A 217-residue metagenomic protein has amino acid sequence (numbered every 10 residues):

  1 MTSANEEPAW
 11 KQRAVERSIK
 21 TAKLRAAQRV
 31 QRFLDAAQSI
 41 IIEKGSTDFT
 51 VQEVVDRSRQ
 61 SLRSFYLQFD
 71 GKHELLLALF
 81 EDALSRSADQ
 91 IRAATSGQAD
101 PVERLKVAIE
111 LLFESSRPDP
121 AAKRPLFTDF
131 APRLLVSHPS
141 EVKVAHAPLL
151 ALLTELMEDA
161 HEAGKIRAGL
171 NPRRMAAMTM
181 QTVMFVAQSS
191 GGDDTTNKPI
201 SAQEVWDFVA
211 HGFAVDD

Functional and structural regions predicted by a protein language model:
M1-Q28, D217: N-terminal intrinsically disordered/low-complexity leader segments
A26-A37, V54, L79-A83, S87 (+1 more regions): Generic hydrophobic, amphipathic alpha-helix propensity
R32, I40-E74, A78: Helix-turn-helix
T50, A121-T128, K165-G169: Short, hydrophobic secondary-structure boundary micro-motifs
A78, R92-D119, P172-T179: Hydrophobic alpha-helical connector segments
S85-D89, V136-A163, R173-Q181, I200: Amphipathic alpha-helical packing segments from all-alpha helical-bundle domains
E114-P118, E155, D159, A176-T196 (+1 more regions): Amphipathic C-terminal alpha-helical segment
S116-S137: Amphipathic alpha-helical segments used for helix-helix packing
